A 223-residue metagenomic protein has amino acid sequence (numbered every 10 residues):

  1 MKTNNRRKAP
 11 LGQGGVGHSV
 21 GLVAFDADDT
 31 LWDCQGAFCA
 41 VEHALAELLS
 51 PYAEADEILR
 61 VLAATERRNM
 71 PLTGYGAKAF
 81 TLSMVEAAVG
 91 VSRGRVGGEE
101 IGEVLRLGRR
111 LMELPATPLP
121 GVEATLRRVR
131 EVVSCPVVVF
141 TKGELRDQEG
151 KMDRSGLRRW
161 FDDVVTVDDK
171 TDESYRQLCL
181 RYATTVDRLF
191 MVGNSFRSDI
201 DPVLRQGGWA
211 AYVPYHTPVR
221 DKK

Functional and structural regions predicted by a protein language model:
M1-V20, E123, R127, E131 (+1 more regions): Asp-based, Mg2+/Mn2+-dependent phosphohydrolase catalytic module
L11-V61: Active-site neighborhood of HAD-like aspartate-dependent phosphohydrolases
L22-A24, V138, F190: Hydrophobic "anchor" residues on beta-strands that sit immediately upstream of conserved functional sites
F38-A46, T81, V85, L145: An amphipathic alpha-helix signature
A44, L48, T125-S134: A short, Lys/Arg-enriched amphipathic alpha-helix followed by its capping loop at the start of a domain
P51, A63-L111, A124: A metal-dependent, Asp-based hydrolase signature
T141: Conserved phosphate-coupling serine/threonine residues in phosphotransfer and NTP-handling enzymes
